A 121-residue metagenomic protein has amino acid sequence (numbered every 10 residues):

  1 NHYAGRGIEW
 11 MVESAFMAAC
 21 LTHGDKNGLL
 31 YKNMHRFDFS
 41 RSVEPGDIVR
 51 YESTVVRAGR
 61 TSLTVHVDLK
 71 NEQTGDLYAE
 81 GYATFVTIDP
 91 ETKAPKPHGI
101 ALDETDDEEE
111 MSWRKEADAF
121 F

Functional and structural regions predicted by a protein language model:
N1, F37, V86: Flexible, active-site-adjacent loop/turn segments at secondary-structure boundaries
N1-W10: A conserved, well-ordered hydrophobic junction motif at loop->secondary-structure transitions
W10, E52, E91-T92: Generic detector of isolated residues embedded in canonical secondary-structure elements
W10, S14-A15, D103: Residue-level detector of alpha-helical segments with a strong bias toward transmembrane helices and their helix-loop
A15-E52, V56-L63, D76-Y82: Hydrophobic beta-strand-centered segment that forms part of the acyl-chain substrate-binding groove
E44-P45, V56-F121: HotDog/MaoC-like acyl-thioester-processing domains
